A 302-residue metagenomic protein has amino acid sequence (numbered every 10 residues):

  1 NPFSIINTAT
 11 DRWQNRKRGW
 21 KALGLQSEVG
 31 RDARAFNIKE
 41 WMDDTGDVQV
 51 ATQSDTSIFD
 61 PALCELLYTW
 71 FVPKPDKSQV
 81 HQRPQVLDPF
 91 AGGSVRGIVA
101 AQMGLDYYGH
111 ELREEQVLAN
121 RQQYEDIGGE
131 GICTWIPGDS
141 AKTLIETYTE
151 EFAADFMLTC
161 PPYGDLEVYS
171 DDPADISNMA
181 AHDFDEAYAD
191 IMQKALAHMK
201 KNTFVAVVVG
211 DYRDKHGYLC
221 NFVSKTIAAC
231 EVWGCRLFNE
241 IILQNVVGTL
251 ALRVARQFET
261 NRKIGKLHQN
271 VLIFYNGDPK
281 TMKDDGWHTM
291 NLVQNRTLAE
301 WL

Functional and structural regions predicted by a protein language model:
N1-L302: Class I S-adenosyl-L-methionine-dependent methyltransferase catalytic core
